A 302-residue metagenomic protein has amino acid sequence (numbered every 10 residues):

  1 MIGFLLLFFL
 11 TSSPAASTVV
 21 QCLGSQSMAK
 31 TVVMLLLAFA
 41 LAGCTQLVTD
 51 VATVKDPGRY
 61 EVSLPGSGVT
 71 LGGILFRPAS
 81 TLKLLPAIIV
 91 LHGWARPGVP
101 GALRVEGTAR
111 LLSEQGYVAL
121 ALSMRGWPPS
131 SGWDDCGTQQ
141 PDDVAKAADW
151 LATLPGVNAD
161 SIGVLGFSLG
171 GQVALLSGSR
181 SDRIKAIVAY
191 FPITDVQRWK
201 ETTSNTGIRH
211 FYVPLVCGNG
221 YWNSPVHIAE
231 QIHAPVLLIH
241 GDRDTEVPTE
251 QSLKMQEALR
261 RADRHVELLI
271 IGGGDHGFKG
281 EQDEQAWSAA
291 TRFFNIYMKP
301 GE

Functional and structural regions predicted by a protein language model:
L47-L82: N-terminal cap/lid segment of alpha/beta-hydrolase-fold proteins
L82-L85, G93-S131: Short substrate-entry loop that stabilizes the transition state in hydrolases
P100, P192-I228, A234: Mobile cap/lid helix-loop segments that gate and shape the active-site cleft of serine hydrolases
D135-P155: Alpha/beta-hydrolase active-site loop
V157-S168: Alpha/beta-hydrolase fold nucleophile elbow
G171-D182: Short glycine-enriched nucleophile-adjacent loop and the immediately C-terminal alpha-helix near the catalytic center
I232, L238-H240, D244: Short beta-strand/loop motif that positions the catalytic acidic residue of the alpha/beta-hydrolase fold
L253, R261-E302: C-terminal catalytic histidine-bearing segment of alpha/beta-hydrolase fold enzymes
